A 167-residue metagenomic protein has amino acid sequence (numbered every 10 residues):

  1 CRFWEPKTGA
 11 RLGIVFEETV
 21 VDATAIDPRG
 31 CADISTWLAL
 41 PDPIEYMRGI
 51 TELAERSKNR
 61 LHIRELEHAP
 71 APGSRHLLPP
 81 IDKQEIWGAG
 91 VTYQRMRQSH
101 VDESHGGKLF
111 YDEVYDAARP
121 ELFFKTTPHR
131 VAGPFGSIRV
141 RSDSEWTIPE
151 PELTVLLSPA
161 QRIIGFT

Functional and structural regions predicted by a protein language model:
C1-P43, R48: Gly/serine-rich nucleotide phosphate-binding loop at the start of the catalytic core of nucleotide/ADP-ribose-handling
E45-T167: Active-site microenvironments in enzyme catalytic cores
